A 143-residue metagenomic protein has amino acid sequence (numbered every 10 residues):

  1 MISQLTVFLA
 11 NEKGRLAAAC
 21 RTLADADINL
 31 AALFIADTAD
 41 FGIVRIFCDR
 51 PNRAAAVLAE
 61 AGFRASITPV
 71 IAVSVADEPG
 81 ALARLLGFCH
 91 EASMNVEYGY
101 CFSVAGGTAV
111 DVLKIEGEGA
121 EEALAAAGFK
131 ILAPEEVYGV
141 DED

Functional and structural regions predicted by a protein language model:
M1-D143: A conserved regulatory-domain signal marking ACT and ACT-like small-molecule sensing domains and adjacent regulatory
